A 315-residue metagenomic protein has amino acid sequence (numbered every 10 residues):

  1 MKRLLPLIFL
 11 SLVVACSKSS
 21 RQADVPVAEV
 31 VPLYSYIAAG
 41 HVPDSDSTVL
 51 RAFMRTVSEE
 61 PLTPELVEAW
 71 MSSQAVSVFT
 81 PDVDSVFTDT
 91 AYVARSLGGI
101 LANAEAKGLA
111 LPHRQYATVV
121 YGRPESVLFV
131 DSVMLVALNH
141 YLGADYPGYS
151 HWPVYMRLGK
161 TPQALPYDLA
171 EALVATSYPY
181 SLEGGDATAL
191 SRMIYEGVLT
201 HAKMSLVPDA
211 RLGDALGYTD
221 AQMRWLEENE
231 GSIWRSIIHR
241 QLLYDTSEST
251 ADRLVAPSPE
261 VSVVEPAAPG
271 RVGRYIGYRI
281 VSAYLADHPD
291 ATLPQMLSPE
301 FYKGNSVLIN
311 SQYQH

Functional and structural regions predicted by a protein language model:
K2-L7: Sec-dependent signal peptide recognition, specifically the positively charged N-region followed immediately by
L12-A15: C-terminal motif of bacterial Sec signal peptides marking the signal peptidase cleavage site
S17-V78: N-terminal mature-domain "stem" immediately C-terminal to a signal peptide or N-terminal signal-anchor/transmembrane
Y36-G40, N103, K107-A110, S205-D209 (+3 more regions): Structured segments of extracytoplasmic/periplasmic soluble domains in secreted or envelope-associated proteins
D46-E60, R224-I233, R240, H288: Residue-level recognition of alpha-helix termini/interfacial anchor residues
Q74-M223, L293-P294, S298: Acidic/His-rich structured neighborhood in mature extracellular/periplasmic domains
T200-V261: Acidic/His/Gly-enriched intrinsically disordered linker/tail segments that often contain short helix/coil "MoRF-like"
S247-H315: C-terminal soluble interaction/assembly domains
